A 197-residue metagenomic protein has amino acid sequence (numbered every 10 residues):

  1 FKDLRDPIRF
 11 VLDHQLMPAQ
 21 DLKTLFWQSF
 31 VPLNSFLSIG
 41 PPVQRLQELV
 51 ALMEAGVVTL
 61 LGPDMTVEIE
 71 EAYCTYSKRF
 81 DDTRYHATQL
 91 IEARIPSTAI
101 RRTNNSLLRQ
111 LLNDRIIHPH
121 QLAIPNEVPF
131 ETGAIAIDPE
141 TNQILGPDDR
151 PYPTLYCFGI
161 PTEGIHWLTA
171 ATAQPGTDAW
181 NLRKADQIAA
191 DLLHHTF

Functional and structural regions predicted by a protein language model:
F1-T196: Flavin (primarily FAD) cofactor-binding/catalytic cores of flavoenzymes
